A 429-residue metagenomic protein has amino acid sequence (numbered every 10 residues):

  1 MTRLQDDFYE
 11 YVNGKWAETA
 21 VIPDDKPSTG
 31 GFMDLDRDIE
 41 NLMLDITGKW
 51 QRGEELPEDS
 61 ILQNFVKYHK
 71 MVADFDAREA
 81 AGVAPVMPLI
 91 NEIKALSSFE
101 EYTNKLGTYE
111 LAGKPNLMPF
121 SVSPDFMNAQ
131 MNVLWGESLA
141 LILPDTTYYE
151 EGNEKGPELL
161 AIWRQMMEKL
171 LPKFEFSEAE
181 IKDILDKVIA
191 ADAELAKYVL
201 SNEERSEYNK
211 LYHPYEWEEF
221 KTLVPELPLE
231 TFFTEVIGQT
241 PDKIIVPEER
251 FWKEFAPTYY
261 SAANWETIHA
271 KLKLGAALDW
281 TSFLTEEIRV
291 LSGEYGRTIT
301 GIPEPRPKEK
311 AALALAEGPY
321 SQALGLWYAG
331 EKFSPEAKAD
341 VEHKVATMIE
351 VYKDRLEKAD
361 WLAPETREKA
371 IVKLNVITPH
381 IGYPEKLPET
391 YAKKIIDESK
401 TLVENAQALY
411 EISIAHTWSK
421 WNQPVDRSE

Functional and structural regions predicted by a protein language model:
M1-L4, F126-N128: Extracellular/periplasmic catalytic domains that process cell-envelope and extracellular macromolecules
T2-D7, Y11-A77: Active-site-surrounding "flap" and adjacent substrate/cofactor-binding loops of secreted or lumenal enzymes, prototyped
Y11-D25, E168-E180, V376-T378: Short amphipathic alpha-helical segments with coiled-coil-like heptad repeat character
W16-T19, E194-E204, E350, I377-P388: Secretory-pathway/luminal and periplasmic proteins that interact with or process carbohydrate-rich
T19-D24, E54-E58, E175-I184, L356-A370 (+1 more regions): Surface-exposed patches in mature extracellular/periplasmic domains of secreted proteins
D36, L223-L227, I245-E249, R306 (+4 more regions): Intrinsically disordered, low-complexity linker/terminal regions across diverse proteins
G48-H343, T347: Noncatalytic, helix-rich "gating/capping" subdomain that lines the substrate-entry/channel surface of large enzyme
